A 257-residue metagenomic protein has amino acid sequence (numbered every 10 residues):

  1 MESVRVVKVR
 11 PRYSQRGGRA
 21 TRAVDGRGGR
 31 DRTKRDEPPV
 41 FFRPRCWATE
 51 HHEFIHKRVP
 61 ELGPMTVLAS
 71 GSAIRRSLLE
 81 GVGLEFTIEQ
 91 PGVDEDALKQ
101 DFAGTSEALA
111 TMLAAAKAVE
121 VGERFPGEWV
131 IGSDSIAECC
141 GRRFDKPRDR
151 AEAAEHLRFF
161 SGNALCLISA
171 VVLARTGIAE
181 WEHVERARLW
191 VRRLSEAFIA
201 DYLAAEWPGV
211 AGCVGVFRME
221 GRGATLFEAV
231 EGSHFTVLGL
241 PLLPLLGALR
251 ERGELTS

Functional and structural regions predicted by a protein language model:
M1-Q15: Extreme N-terminal basic, low-complexity initiation segments that serve as generic localization/processing leaders
M1-V4, R19, R35, E50: Compositionally biased, low-complexity intrinsically disordered regions
Y13, F41-F42, F54: Aromatic (phenylalanine/tyrosine) cluster motif
I55-L84: N-terminal beta1-alpha1 ligand-phosphate binding loop
I55-R58, L62-T66, D101-S257: Anionic-ligand binding patches
T87-E95: A short beta-strand-loop structural module common to alpha/beta enzyme folds
